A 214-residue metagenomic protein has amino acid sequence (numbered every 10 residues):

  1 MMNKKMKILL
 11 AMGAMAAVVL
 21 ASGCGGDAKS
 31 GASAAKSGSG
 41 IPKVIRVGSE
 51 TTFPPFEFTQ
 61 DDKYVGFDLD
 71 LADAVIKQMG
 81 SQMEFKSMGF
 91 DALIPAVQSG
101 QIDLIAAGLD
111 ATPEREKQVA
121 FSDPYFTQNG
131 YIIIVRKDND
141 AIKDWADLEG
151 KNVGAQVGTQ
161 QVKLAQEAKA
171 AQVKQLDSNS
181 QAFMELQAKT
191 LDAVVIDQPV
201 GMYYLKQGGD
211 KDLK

Functional and structural regions predicted by a protein language model:
M2-A11: Bacterial N-terminal signal peptides that target proteins for export
L20-A35: Bacterial lipoprotein signal-peptidase II cleavage site
A35-L109: Extracytoplasmic small-molecule ligand-binding "clamshell" domains of the periplasmic binding protein/Venus flytrap
T51-P54, Y64-K77, Q128, I132-F183 (+1 more regions): Bilobed "Venus flytrap"/periplasmic-binding protein-like clamshell domains and structurally analogous long
G80-Q82, Q98-A107, K151-N152, A171 (+2 more regions): Alpha-to-beta junction loops
Q82-D147: Acidic, polar ligand-binding/catalytic clefts
L109-K117, L164-Q166, D192-K214: A ligand-binding cleft/hinge motif common to bilobed small-molecule-binding domains
A120-T127, K174, D210-K214: Short beta-strand->loop
